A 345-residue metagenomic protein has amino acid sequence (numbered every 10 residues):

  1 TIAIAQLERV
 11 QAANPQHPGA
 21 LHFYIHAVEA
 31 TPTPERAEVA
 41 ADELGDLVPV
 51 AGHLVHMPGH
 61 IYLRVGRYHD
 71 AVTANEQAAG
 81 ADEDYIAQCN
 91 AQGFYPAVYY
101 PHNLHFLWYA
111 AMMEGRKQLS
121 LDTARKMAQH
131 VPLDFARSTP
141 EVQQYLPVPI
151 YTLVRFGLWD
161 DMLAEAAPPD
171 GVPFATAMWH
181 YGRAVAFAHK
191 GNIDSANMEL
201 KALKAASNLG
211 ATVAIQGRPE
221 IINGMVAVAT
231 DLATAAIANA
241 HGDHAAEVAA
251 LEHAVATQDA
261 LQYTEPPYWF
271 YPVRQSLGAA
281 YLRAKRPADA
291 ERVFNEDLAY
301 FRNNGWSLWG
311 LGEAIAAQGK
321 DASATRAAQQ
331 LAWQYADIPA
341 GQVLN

Functional and structural regions predicted by a protein language model:
A3, A37, A71, S120 (+4 more regions): Single-residue signature of alpha-solenoid repeat helices
Q11-A13, D42-V50, G93-F94, A128-R137 (+7 more regions): Solenoid-like repeat scaffolds
H17-P18, A51, Y85, T176 (+3 more regions): Residue-level recognition of tetratricopeptide repeat
L21-Y24, V55-P58, Y99-Y100, L104-L107 (+7 more regions): TPR repeat positional signature
A27-V28, Y62, A111, L153 (+4 more regions): Residue at a conserved register position within TPR or TPR-like alpha-solenoid repeats
T31, V65, E114, F156 (+4 more regions): Structural motif corresponding to the intra-repeat A-B loop/turn of tetratricopeptide repeats
P34, Y68, K117, W159 (+5 more regions): TPR-repeat structural position
